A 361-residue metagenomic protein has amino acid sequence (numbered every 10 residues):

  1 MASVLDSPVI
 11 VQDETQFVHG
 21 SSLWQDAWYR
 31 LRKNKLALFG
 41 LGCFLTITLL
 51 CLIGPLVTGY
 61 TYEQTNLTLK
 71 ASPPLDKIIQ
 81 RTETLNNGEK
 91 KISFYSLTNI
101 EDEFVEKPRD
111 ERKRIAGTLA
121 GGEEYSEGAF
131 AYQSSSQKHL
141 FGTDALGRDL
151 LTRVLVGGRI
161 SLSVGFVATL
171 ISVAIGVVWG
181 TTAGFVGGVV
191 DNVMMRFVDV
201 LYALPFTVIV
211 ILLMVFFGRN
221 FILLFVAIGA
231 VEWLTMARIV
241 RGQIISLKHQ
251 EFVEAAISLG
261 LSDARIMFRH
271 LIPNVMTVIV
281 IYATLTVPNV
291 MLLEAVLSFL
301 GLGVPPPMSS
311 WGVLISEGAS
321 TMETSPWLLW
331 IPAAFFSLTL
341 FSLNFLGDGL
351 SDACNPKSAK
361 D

Functional and structural regions predicted by a protein language model:
M1-V173, V177, T321-I331, S337-F341 (+1 more regions): Gly/Trp-centered helix-boundary motif
T143-D361: Alpha-helical transmembrane segments of integral membrane proteins, especially multi-pass inner/plasma-membrane
